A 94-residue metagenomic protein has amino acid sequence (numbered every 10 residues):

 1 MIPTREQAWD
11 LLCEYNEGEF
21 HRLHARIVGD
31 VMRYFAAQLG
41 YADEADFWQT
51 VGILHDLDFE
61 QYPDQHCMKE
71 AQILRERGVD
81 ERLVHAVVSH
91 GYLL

Functional and structural regions predicted by a protein language model:
M1-L12, L39-F47: Short, charge-rich amphipathic segments
P3, Q7, L23-I27, Q65 (+2 more regions): Conserved active-site and cofactor/substrate-binding residues in soluble primary-metabolism enzymes
R5-H24, L54-F59, V88, L93: Active-site flanking loop/helix segments enriched in acidic
W9, R26-G29, R33, M68-A71 (+1 more regions): Predominant activation on well-ordered alpha-helical scaffold segments within soluble catalytic domains
C13, A37, R75: Short polybasic/polar patches that bind polyanions
E17-F47, E60: Alpha-helical phosphate/pyrophosphate-handling elements in metalloenzyme active cores
D43-L94: Divalent metal-dependent catalytic cores for phosphoryl transfer on phosphate-bearing substrates
